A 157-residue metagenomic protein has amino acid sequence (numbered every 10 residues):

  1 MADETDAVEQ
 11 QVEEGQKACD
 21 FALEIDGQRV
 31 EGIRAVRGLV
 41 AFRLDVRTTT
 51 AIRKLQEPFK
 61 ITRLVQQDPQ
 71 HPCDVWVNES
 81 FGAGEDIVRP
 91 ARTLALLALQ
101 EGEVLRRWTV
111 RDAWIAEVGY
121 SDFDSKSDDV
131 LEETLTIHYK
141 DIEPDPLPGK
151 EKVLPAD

Functional and structural regions predicted by a protein language model:
M1-D157: Glycine-rich, low-complexity intrinsically disordered segments
